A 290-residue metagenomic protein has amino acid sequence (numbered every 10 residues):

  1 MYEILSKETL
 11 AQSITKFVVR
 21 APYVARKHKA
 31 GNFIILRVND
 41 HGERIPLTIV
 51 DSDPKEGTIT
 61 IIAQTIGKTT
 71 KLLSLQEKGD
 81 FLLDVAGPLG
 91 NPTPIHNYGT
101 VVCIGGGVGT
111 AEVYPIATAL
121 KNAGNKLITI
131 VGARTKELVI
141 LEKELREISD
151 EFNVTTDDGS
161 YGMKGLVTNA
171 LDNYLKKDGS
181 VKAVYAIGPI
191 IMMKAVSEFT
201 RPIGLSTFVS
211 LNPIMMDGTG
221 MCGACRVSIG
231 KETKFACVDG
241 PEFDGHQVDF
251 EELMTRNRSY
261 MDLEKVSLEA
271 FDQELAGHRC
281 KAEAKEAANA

Functional and structural regions predicted by a protein language model:
M1-K78: Ferredoxin-reductase
S6, D51, V154-T156, V209 (+1 more regions): Structural signal for conserved beta-strand scaffold positions within catalytic alpha/beta enzyme cores
L36, D84-V85, V227: A generic structural signal for residues embedded in beta-strands
N39, G87-P88, G230: Short, surface-exposed secondary-structure boundary micro-motifs
G42-D51, L89-H96, C237: Short, Lys/Arg- and Gly-enriched loop/turn segments at beta-strand edges
K71-M216: FNR/FR-type flavoprotein reductase catalytic core
E112, I190-I191, N212-E242, L275-A284: Local cysteine-cluster metal-coordination motifs and their immediate loop/turn environment, predominantly Fe-S cluster
F235-D239, F243-A290: Short Fe-S-cluster ligation motifs
